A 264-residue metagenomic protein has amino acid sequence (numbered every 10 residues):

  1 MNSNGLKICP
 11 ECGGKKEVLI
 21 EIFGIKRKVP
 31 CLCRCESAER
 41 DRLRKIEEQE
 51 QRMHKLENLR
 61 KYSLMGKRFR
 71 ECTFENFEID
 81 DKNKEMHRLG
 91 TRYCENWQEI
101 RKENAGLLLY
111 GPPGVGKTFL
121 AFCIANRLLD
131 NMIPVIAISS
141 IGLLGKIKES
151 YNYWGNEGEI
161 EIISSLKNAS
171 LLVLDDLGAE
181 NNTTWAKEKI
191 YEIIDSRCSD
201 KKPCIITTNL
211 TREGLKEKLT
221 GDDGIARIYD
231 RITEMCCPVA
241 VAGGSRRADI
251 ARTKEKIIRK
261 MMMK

Functional and structural regions predicted by a protein language model:
L19-M65: Interdomain "pre-motor" coupling segment immediately N-terminal to P-loop NTPase/helicase cores
E75-I100: N-terminal pre-Walker A segment at the start of P-loop NTPase domains
M86-H87, L129-N168, N181: Short glycine-rich substrate-engagement loop in P-loop NTPases that contacts/grips substrate
E95-Q98, S150-L172, E188-S196: Conserved alpha-helical scaffold flanking the Walker A/P-loop in AAA+ ATPase domains
R101-A121: Walker A/P-loop nucleotide-binding motif
F119-N131: P-loop NTPase Walker A phosphate-binding motif
I133-P134, N168-L171, D200-I206: Loop/turn-to-beta-strand initiation segments
S150, A179-K264: Replace "adjacent to P-loop NTPase cores in ATP/GTP-dependent enzymes" with "adjacent to NTP-binding cores
